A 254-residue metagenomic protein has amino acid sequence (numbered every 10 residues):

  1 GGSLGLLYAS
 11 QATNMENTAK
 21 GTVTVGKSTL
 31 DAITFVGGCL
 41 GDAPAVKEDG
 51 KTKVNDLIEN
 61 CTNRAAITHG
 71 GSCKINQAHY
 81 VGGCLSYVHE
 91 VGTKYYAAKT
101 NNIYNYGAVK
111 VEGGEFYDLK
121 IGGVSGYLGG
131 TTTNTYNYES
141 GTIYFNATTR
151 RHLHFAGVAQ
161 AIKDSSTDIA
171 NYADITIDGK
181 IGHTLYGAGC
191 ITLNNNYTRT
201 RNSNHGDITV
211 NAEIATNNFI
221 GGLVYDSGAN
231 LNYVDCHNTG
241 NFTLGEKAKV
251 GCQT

Functional and structural regions predicted by a protein language model:
G1-T254: Surface-exposed loop/turn motifs in large extracellular/passenger domains
